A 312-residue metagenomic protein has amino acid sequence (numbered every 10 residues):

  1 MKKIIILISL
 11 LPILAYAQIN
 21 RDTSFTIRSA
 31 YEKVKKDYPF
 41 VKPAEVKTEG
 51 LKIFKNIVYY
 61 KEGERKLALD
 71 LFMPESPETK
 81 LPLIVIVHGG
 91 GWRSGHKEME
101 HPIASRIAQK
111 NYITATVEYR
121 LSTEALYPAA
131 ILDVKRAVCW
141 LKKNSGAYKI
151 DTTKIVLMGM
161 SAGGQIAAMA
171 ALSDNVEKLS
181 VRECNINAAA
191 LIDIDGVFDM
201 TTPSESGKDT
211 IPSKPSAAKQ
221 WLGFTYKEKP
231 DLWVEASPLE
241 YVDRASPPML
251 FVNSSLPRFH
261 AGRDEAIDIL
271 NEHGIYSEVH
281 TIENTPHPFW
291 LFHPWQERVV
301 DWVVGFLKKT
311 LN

Functional and structural regions predicted by a protein language model:
F25-T79: N-terminal cap/lid segment of alpha/beta-hydrolase-fold proteins
A44-K47, T202-E240: Mobile cap/lid helix-loop segments that gate and shape the active-site cleft of serine hydrolases
K80-G90: Short beta-strand element of the alpha/beta-hydrolase
H96-T116: Short amphipathic alpha-helix adjacent to the substrate-entry channel of hydrolases
A125-G146: Alpha/beta-hydrolase active-site loop
C139-G207: Primarily recognizes the serine-hydrolase "nucleophile elbow" in alpha/beta-hydrolase and SGNH/GDSL folds
A245, L250-N253: Short beta-strand/loop motif that positions the catalytic acidic residue of the alpha/beta-hydrolase fold
W295-N312: Catalytic active-site module of serine/aspartate enzymes centered on a nucleophile-bearing elbow/loop
